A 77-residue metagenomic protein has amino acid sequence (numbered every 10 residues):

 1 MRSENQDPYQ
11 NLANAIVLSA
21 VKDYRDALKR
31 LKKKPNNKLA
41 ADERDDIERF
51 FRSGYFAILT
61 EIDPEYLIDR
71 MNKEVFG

Functional and structural regions predicted by a protein language model:
M1-N37: N-terminal acidic leader/helix
K38-F76: Short, charge-rich amphipathic interface segments used for partner binding and complex assembly
